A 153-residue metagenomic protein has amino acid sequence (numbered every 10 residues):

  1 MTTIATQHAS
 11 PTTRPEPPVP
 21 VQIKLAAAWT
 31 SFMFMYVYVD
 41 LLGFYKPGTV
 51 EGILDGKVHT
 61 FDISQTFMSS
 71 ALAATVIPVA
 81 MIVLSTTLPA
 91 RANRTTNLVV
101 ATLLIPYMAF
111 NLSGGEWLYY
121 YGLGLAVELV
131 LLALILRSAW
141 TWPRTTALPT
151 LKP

Functional and structural regions predicted by a protein language model:
T2-M35: Cytosolic juxtamembrane helix and N-cap/initiation of the first transmembrane helix
T13-I23, G43-G48, T66-P78: Hydrophobic alpha-helical transmembrane segments
F32-Q65, A73: Hydrophobic transmembrane helix segments
T75-T95: Juxtamembrane helix-break-helix junctions at the cytosolic face of small multi-pass alpha-helical membrane proteins
N93, P106-G124: Membrane-helix boundary connector in multi-pass membrane proteins
T96-L104: Central hydrophobic cores of alpha-helical transmembrane segments in multi-pass integral membrane proteins
W117-R137: Alpha-helical membrane-associated segments of multi-pass integral membrane proteins
V130-P153: Membrane-water interface at the C-terminal end of transmembrane alpha helices
